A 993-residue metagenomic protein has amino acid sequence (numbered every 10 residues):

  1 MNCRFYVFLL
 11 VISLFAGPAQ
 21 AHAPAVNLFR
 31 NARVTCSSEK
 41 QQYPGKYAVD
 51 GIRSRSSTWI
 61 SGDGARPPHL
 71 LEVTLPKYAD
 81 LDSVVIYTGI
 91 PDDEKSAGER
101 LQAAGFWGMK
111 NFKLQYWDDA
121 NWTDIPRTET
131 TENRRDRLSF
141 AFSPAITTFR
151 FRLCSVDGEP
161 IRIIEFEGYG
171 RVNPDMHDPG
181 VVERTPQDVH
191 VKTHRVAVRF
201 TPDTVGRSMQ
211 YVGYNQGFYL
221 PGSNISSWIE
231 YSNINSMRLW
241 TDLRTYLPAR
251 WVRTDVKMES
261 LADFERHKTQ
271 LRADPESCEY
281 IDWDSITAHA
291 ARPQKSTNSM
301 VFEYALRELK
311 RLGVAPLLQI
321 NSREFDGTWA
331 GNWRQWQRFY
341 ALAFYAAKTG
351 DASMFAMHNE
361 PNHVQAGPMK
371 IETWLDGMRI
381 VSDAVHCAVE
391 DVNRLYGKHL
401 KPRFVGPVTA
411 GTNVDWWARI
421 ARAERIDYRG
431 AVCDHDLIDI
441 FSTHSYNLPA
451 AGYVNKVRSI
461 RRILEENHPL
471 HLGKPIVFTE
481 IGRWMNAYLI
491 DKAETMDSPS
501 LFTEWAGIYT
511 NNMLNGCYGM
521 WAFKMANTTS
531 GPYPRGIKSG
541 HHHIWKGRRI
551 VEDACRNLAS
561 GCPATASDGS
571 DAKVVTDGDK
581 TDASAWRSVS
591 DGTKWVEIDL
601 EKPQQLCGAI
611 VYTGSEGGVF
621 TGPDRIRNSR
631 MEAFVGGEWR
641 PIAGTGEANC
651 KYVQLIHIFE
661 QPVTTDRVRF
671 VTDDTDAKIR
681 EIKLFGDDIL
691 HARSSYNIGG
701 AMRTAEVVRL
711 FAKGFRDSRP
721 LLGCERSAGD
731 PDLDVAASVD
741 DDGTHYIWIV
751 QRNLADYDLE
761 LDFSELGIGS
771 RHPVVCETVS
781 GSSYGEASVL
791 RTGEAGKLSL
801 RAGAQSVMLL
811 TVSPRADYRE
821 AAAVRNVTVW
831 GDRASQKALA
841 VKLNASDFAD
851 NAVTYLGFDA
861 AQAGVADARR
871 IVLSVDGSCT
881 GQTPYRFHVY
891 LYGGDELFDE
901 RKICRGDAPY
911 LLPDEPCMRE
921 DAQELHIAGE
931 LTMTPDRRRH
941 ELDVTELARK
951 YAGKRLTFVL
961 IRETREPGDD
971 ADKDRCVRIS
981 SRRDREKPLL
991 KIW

Functional and structural regions predicted by a protein language model:
H22-Y78, Y87-G108, T130, E165-E183 (+5 more regions): Disordered, acidic Ser/Thr/Pro-rich linker "stalks" and the adjacent N-terminal cap of the next globular domain
N111, Q115-N133, E632-Y652, T880-K950: Beta-strand-rich interaction/scaffold domains
R152-E159, F670-A677, L960-G968: Short beta-strand-plus-loop segments that form exposed binding edges in beta-rich domains
L247-G452: Substrate-binding cleft and catalytic face of glycoside hydrolase catalytic domains, especially the flexible beta-alpha
R483, A487-E552, I689-L733: Aromatic/acidic polysaccharide-binding cleft in carbohydrate-active enzymes
Q605-C607, Y612, A728-S770, Q805-S813: Carbohydrate-binding surface patches
R791-Y818: C-terminal beta-strand-rich structural cap/linker in extracellular carbohydrate-active enzymes
Y951-W993: Proprotein-processing/basic-patch segments
